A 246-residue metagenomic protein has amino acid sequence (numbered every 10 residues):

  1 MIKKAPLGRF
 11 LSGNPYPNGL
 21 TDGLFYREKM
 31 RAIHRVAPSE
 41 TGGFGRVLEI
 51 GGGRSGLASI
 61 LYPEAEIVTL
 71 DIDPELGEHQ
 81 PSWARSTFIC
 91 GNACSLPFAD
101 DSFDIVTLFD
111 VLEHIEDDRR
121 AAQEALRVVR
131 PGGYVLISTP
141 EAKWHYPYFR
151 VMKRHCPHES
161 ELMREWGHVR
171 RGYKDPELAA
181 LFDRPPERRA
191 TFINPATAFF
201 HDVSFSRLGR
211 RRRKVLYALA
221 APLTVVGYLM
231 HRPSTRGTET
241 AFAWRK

Functional and structural regions predicted by a protein language model:
I2-E28, E116-E124, Y134-R245: S-adenosyl-L-methionine-dependent methyltransferase catalytic module, highlighting the catalytic core
F25-A37: A short, well-structured juxtamembrane/interface segment
H34-F149, F242-W244: Conserved SAM-binding loop
